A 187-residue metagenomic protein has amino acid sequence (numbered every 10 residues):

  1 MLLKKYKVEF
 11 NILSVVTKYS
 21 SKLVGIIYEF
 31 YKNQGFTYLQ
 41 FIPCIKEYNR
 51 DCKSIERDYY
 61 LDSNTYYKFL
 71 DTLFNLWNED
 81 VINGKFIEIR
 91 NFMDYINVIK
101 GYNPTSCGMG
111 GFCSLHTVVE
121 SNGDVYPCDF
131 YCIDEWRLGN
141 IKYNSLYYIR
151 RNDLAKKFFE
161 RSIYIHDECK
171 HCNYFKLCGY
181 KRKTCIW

Functional and structural regions predicted by a protein language model:
K4-G108, F112, V118, C132-I133 (+1 more regions): Radical SAM enzyme [4Fe-4S]-AdoMet core and its adjacent flexible, acidic and glycine-rich loops/tails across
C132-W187: Flexible mid-to-C-terminal extensions adjoining Fe-S/redox cofactors in radical SAM and related proteins
